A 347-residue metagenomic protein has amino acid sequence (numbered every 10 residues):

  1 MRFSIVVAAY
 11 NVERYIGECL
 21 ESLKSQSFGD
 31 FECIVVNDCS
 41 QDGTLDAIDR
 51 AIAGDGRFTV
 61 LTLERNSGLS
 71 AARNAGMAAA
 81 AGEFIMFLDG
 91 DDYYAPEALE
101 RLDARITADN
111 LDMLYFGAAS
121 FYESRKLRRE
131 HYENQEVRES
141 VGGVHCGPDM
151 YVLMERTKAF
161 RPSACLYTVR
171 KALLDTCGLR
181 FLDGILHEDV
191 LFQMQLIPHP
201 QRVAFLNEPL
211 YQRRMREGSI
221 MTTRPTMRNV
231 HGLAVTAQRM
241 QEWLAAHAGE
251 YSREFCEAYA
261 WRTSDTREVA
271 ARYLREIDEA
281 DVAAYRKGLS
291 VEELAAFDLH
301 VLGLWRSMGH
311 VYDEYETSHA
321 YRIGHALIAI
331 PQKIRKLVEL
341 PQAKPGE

Functional and structural regions predicted by a protein language model:
M1-S4, E32, L191: Cell-envelope/extracellular polymer assembly enzymes that use nucleotide-activated donors
V12-S25: Short, well-formed alpha-helical segments that are part of the catalytic scaffolds of diverse glycosyltransferases
G17, F31, D42-A51, R57 (+2 more regions): Acidic helix N-cap motif at the loop->helix transition within catalytic regions of sugar-transfer enzymes
S22, N37-D46, R65, D89: A conserved acidic beta->alpha catalytic loop
I85: Short aromatic/hydrophobic "clamp" motif used to bind/position activated sugar donors
G90-A204, R213-V230, G249: Donor-binding/catalytic cores of nucleotide-activated saccharide and glycerol-phosphate transferases/polymerases
L111, A271-E347: Membrane-interface aromatic/basic loop that binds lipid-linked glycans or pyrophosphate carriers, typified by
E208-E217, T223-Y251, D265-L294: Catalytic core of nucleotide-sugar-dependent glycosyltransferases
